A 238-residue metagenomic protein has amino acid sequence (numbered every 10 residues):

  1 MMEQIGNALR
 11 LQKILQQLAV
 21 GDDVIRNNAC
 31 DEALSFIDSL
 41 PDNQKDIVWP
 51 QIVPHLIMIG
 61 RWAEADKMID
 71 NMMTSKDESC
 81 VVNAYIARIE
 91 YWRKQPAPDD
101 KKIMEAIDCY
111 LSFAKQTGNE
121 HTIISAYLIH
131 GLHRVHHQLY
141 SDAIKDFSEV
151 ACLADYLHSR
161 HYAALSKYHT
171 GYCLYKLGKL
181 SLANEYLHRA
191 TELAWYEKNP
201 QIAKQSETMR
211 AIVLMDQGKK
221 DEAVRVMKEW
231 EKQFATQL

Functional and structural regions predicted by a protein language model:
Q4, N43, S79-V82, H121 (+2 more regions): Residue signature of alpha-solenoid helical repeat architecture, marking inter-repeat boundaries and helix-start
I5-A8, Q12, I47, V81-R88 (+4 more regions): Residue register of alpha-helical TPR repeats
L11-N28, H55-M58, P96-A97, H136: Alpha-helical segment of the N-proximal tetratricopeptide repeat
L15, P54, R88-E90, L132 (+2 more regions): Residue-level recognition of tetratricopeptide repeat
V20, I59, R93-A97, T117 (+5 more regions): Structural motif corresponding to the intra-repeat A-B loop/turn of tetratricopeptide repeats
D31-D38, I69-S75, I107-K115, S148-S159 (+2 more regions): Amphipathic alpha-helical segments of tetratricopeptide repeats
